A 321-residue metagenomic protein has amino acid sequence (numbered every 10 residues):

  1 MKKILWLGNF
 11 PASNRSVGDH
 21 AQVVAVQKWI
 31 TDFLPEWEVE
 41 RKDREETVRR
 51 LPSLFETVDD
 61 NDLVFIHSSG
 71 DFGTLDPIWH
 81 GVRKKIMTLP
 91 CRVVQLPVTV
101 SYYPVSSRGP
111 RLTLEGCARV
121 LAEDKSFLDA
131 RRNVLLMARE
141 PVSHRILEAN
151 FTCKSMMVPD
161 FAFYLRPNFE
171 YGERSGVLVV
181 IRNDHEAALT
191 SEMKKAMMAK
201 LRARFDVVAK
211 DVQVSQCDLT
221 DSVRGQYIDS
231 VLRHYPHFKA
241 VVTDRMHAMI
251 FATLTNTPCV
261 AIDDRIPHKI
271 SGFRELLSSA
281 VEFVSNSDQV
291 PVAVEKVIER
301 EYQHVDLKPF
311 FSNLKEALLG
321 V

Functional and structural regions predicted by a protein language model:
M1-V321: Active-site anion-handling motifs in enzyme catalytic cores
